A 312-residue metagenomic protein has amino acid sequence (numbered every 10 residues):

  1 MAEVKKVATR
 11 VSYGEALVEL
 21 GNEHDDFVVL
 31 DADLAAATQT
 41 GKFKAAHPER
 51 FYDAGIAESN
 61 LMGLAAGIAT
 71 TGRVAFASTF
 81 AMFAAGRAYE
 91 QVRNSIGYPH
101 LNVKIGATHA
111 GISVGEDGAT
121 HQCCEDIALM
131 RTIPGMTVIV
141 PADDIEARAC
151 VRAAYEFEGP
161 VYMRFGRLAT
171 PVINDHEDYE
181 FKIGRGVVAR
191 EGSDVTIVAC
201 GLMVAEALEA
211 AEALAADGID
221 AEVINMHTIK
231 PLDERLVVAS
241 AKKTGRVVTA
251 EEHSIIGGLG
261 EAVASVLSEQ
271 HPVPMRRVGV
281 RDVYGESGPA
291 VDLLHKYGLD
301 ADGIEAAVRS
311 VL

Functional and structural regions predicted by a protein language model:
M1-R164, A169: Thiamine diphosphate
R10-V11, E23-D26, L34-G41, A45 (+2 more regions): Thiamine diphosphate
